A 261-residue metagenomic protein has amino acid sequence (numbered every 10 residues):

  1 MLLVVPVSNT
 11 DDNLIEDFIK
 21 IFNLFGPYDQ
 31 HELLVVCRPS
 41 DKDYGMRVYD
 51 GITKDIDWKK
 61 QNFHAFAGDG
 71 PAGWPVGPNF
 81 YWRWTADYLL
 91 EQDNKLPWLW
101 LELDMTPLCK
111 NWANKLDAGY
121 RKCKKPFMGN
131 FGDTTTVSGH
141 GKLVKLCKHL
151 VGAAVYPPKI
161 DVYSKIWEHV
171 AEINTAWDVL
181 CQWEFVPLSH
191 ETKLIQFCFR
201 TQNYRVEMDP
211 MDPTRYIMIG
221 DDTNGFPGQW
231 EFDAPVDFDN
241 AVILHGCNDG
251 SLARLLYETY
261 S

Functional and structural regions predicted by a protein language model:
M1-V5, H31-V35: Hydrophobic targeting segments
V5-T10, C37-S40: Structural motif
T10-G26, Y44-V48: Short, well-formed alpha-helical segments that are part of the catalytic scaffolds of diverse glycosyltransferases
N23-L34, D50-A65, R121-M128, W183-F197 (+1 more regions): Structural alpha-beta junctions
V36-L96: Active-site-proximal specificity loops/subdomain of glycosyltransferases
N94-T106: Short beta-strand-to-loop acidic/aromatic patch adjacent to the donor-nucleotide binding site
L103-G119: Acidic donor-binding/catalytic loop of UDP-sugar-dependent glycosyltransferases, especially processive GT2
P107-K110, K124-S261: Catalytic core and acceptor-binding pocket of nucleotide-sugar-dependent glycosyltransferases
